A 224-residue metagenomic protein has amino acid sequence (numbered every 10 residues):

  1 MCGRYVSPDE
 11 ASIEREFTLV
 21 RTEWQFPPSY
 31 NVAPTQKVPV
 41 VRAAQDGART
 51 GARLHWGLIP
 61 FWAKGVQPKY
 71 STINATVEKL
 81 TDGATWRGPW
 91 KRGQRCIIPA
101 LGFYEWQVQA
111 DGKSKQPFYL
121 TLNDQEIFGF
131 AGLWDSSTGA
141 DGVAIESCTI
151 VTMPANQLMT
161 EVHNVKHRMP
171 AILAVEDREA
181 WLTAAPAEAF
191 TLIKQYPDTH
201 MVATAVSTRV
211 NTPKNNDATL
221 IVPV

Functional and structural regions predicted by a protein language model:
M1-V224: Short linear sequence motif anchored by a di-proline
